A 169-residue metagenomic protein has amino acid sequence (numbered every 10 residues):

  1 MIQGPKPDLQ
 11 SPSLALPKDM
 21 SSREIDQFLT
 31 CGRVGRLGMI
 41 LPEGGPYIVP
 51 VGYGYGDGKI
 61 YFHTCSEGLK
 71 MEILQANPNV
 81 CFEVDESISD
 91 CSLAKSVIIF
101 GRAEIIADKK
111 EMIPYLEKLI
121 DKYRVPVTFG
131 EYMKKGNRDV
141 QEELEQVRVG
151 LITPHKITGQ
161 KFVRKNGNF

Functional and structural regions predicted by a protein language model:
M1-L16, C91-F169: Charged, gly/pro-rich active-site loop segments
D8-R36: Short, basic/aromatic recognition patches
P17, M71, F82: Anion-coordinating catalytic cores for phosphoryl-, nucleotidyl-, and glycosidic chemistry
L29, I73-L74, L119: A generic structural signal for nonpolar/aromatic side chains embedded in well-ordered alpha-helices
G32-S66, L74, E83: Short beta-strand segments
M39-P42, S87, K135-V140: Short, solvent-exposed loop/turn elements at beta->coil junctions and helix N-caps that rim active or binding pockets
G58-K59, P78, H155: Beta-strand-connecting loop/turn residues
C65-S66, A76-E86, K95-E104: Active-site-adjacent structural patch at catalytic or cofactor/ligand-binding sites
